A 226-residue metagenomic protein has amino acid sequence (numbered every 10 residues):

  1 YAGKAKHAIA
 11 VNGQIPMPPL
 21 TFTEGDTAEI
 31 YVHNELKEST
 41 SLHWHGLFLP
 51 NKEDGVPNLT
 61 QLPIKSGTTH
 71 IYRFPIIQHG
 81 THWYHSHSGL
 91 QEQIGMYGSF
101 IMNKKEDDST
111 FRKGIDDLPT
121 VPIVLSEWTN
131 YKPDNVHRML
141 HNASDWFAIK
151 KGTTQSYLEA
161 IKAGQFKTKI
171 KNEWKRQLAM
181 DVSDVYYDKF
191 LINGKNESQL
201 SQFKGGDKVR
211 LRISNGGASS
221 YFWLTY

Functional and structural regions predicted by a protein language model:
Y1-Y226: Histidine-centered copper-binding motifs that mark active-site loops of extracellular/periplasmic copper enzymes
